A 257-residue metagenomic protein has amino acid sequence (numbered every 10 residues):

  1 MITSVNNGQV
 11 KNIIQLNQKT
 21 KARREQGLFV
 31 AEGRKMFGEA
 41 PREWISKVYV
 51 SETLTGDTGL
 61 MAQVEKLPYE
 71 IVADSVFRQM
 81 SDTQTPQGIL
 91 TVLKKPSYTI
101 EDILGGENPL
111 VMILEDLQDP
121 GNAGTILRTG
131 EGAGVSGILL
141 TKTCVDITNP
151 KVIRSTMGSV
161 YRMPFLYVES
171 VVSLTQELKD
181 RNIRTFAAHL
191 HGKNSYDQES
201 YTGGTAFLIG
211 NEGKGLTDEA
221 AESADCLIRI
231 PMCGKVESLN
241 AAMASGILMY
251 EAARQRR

Functional and structural regions predicted by a protein language model:
M1-D57, C144-V145: Boundary-proximal intrinsically disordered activation/regulatory segments immediately upstream of a helical core
I2-S4, E70-A73, P164-V171: Short acidic-hydrophobic, aromatic-tinged amphipathic segments that line or gate anion-handling sites
G33, Q118-T125, L239-A244: Amphipathic alpha-helical repeat scaffolds
L67-K94: Glycine/small-residue-rich loop that forms an oxyanion/phosphate-binding "nest" at active or ligand-binding sites
V72-A73, E115, T141-K142, P164 (+1 more regions): Short beta->alpha connector loops at strand-helix junctions that form conserved, small/polar/Pro-enriched
I103-G192: RNA substrate-binding interface of SAM-dependent RNA methyltransferases
G132-A133, I147, V152-V160, D218-R257: Structured adenosyl-cofactor binding patch, chiefly the S-adenosyl-L-methionine
F186-V236: Active-site/ligand-binding-proximal alpha/beta "capping" segment
